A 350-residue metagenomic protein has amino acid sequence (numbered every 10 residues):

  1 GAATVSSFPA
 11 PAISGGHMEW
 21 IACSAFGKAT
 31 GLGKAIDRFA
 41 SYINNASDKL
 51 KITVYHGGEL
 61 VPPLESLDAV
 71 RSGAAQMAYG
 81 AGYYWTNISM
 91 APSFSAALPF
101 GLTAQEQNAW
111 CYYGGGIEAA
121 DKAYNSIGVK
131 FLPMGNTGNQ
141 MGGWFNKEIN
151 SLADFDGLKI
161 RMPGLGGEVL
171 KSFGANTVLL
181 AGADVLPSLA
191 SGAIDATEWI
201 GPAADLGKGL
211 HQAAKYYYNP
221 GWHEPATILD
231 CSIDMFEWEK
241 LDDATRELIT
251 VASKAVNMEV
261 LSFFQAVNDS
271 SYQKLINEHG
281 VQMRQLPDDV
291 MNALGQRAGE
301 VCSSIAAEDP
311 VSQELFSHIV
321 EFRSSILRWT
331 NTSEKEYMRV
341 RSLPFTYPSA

Functional and structural regions predicted by a protein language model:
G1-A2: N-terminal secretory signal peptides and thylakoid transit peptides that target proteins across membranes
V5-Q107, I117-A350: N-terminal secretory/targeting leader peptides
